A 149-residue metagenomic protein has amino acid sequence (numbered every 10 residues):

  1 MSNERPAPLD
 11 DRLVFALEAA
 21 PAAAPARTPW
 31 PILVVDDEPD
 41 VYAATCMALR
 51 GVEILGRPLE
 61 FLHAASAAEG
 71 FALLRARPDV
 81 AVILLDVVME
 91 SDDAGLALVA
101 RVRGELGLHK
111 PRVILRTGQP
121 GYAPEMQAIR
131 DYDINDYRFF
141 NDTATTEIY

Functional and structural regions predicted by a protein language model:
M1-L33, D40-E60, A68-E69, R75 (+1 more regions): Non-catalytic signal-transmission and effector/linker regions of two-component phosphorelay proteins
P29, P58, D79-V82, L106-V113 (+1 more regions): His-Asp phosphorelay/catalytic-motif detector in bacterial-type signaling
L33, L62, D136-R138: Structural signal for short hydrophobic segments within the conserved structured cores of catalytic domains across
D36, L84-V88: Active-site residues of response regulator receiver
A65, M89-D93: Hydrophobic residue at a beta-alpha junction that N-caps the helix immediately following a catalytic beta-strand/loop
L74, I83, R101-V102: Hydrophobic positions in alpha-helices of CheY-like receiver
L74-R75, I129: Short hydrophobic patches on amphipathic alpha-helices that form coiled-coil/helix-mediated interaction surfaces
D93-A97, R101-E105, H109-E147: Alpha4 helix (beta4-alpha4-beta5 surface) of REC/receiver domains from two-component response regulators
